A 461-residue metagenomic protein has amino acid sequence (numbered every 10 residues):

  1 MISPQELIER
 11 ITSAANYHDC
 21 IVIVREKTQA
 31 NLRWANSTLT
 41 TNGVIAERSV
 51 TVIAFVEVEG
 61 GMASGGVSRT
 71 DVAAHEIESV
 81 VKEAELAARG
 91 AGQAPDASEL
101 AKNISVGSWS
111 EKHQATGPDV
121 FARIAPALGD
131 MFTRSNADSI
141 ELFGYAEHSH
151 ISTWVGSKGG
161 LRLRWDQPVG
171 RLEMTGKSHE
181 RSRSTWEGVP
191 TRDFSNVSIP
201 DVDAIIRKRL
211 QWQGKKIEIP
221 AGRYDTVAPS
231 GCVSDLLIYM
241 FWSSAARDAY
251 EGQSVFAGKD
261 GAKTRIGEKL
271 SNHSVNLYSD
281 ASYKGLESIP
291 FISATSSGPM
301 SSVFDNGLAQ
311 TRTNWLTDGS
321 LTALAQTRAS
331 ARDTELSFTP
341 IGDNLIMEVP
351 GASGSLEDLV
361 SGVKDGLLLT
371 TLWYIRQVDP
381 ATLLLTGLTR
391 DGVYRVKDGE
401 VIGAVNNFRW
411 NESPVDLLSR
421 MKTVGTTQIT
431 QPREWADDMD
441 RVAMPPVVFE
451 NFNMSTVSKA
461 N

Functional and structural regions predicted by a protein language model:
M1-S302, T317-D318, E400, T427 (+2 more regions): Active-site bordering "gate/hinge" segments that shape substrate access to catalytic or cofactor-binding pockets
A262-N461: Dual-mode signal for accessory low-complexity, basic/Gly-rich regions
